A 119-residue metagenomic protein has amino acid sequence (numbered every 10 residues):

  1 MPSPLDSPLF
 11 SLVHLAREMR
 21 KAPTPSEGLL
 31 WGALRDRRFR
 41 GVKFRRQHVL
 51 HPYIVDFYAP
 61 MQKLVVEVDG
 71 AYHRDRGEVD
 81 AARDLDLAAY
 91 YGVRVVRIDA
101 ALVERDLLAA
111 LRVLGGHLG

Functional and structural regions predicted by a protein language model:
M1-V42, L102, L118-G119: Solvent-exposed, charged helical/coil patches that constitute nucleic-acid or partner-interaction surfaces
E18-T24, R46-H117: Basic, amphipathic alpha-helical patches used to engage nucleic acids or provide basic targeting signals, exemplified
